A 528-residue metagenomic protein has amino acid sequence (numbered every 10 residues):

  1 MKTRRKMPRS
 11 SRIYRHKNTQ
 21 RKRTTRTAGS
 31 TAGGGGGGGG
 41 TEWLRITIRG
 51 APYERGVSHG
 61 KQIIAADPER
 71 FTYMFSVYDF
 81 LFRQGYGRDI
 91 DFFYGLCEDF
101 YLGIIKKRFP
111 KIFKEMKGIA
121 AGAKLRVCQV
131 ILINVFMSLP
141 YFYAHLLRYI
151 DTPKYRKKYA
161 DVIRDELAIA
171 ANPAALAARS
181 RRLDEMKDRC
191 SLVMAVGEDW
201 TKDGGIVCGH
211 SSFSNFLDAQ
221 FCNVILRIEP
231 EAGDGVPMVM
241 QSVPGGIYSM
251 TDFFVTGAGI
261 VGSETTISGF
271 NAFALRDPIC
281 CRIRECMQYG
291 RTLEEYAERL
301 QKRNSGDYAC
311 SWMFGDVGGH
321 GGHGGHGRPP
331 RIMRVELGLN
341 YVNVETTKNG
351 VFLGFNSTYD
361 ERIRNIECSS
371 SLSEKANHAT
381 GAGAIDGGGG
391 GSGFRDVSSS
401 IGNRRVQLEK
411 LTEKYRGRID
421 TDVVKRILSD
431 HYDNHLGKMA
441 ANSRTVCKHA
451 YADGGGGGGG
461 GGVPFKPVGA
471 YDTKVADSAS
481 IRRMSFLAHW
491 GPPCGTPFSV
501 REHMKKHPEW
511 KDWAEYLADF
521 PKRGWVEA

Functional and structural regions predicted by a protein language model:
M1-G37: Arg/Lys-rich, intrinsically disordered low-complexity tails that mediate electrostatic binding and condensation
R23-G33, G38-E294, Q301-D307, W312-T346 (+3 more regions): N-terminal mature-domain region immediately after signal-peptide cleavage in secreted/organellar precursors
G350, S357-E361: Domain-length cofactor-binding catalytic modules of enzymes
